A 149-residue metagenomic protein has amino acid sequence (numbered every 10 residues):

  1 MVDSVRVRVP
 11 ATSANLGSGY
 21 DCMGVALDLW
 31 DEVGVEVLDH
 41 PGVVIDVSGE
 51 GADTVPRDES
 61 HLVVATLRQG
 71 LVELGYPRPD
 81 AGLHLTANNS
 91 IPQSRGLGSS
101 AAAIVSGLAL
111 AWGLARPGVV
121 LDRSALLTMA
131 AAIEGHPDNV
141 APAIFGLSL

Functional and structural regions predicted by a protein language model:
M1-R95, G113, V119: ATP-binding N-lobe of GHMP and related small-molecule kinases
P77-L149: Gly/Ser-rich oxyanion-binding loop with an adjacent helix/lid that shapes the negatively charged ligand pocket
